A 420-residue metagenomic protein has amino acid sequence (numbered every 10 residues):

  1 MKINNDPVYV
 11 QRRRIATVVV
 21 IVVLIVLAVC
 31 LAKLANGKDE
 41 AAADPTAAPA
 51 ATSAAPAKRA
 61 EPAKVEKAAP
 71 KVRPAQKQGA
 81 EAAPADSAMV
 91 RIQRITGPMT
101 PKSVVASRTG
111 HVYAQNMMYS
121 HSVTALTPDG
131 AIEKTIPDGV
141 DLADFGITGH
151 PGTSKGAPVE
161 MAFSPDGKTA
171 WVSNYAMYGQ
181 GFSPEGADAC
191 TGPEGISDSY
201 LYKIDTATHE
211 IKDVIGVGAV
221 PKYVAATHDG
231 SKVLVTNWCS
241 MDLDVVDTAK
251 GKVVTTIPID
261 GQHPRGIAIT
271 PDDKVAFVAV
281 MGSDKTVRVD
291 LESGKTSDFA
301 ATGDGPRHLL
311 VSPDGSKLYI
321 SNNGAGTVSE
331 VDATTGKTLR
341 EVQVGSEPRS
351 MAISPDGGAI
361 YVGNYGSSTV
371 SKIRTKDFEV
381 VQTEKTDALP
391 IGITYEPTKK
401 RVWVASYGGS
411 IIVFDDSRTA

Functional and structural regions predicted by a protein language model:
K2-A420: Predominantly soluble domains enriched in secretory-pathway, periplasmic, or organellar proteins
